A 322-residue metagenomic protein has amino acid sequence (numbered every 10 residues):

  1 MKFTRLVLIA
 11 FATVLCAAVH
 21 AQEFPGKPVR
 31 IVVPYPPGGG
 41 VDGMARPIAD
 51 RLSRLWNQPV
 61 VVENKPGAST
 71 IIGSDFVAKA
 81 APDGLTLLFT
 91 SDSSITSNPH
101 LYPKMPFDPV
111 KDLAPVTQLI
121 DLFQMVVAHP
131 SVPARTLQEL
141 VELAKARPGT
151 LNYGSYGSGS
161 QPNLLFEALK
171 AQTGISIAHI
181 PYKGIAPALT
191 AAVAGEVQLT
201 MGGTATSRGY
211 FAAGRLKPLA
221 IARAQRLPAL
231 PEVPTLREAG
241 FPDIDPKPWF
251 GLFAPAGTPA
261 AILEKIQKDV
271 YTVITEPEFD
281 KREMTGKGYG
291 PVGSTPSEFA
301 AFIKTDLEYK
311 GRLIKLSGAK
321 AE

Functional and structural regions predicted by a protein language model:
M1-L8: Bacterial N-terminal signal peptides that target proteins for export
L15-A21: Sec/Tat signal peptide C-region and signal peptidase I cleavage site
A21-K111, T150, S158, G174-G203 (+4 more regions): N-terminal (or domain-start) structured segment
G26-P28, Q172, E238, A260-E322: An extracytoplasmic/periplasmic, membrane-proximal ligand-sensing/linker region
G38, D92-S93, H129-A134, S155-S160 (+4 more regions): Short coil/turn segments
K79-L85, H100-P187, L199, L236 (+1 more regions): Hinge/capping helix and adjacent helix->loop/strand transition within the periplasmic-binding protein
P106-Q118, S176-I180, Q198-L199, R208-P246 (+1 more regions): Short beta-strand->loop
